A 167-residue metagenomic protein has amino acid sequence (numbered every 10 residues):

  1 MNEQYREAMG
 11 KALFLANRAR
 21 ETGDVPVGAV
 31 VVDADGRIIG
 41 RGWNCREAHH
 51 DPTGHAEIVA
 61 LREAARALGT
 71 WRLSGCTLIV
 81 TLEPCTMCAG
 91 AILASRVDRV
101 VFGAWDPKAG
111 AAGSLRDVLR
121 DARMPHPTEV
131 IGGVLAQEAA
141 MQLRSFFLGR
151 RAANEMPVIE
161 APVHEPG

Functional and structural regions predicted by a protein language model:
M1-T22, I38, M87-G167: Zinc-dependent deaminase
N2, R46-E47: A short, polar/acidic, helix/strand-boundary loop motif
A12, A16-A19, A29, G40 (+2 more regions): Small-residue (primarily alanine) positions within well-ordered alpha-helices, especially packing/interaction faces
G23-V27, S74: Short, basic and Ser/Thr-rich N-terminal targeting/leader segments
V27-G36: Short beta-strand scaffold segments in enzyme catalytic cores
I39-R46: Short beta->alpha transition motifs characteristic of CBS
A48-V59, E63: A short, polar/charged loop-to-alpha-helix boundary motif
T70-E83: Immediate flanking context of iron-sulfur cluster ligation sites
